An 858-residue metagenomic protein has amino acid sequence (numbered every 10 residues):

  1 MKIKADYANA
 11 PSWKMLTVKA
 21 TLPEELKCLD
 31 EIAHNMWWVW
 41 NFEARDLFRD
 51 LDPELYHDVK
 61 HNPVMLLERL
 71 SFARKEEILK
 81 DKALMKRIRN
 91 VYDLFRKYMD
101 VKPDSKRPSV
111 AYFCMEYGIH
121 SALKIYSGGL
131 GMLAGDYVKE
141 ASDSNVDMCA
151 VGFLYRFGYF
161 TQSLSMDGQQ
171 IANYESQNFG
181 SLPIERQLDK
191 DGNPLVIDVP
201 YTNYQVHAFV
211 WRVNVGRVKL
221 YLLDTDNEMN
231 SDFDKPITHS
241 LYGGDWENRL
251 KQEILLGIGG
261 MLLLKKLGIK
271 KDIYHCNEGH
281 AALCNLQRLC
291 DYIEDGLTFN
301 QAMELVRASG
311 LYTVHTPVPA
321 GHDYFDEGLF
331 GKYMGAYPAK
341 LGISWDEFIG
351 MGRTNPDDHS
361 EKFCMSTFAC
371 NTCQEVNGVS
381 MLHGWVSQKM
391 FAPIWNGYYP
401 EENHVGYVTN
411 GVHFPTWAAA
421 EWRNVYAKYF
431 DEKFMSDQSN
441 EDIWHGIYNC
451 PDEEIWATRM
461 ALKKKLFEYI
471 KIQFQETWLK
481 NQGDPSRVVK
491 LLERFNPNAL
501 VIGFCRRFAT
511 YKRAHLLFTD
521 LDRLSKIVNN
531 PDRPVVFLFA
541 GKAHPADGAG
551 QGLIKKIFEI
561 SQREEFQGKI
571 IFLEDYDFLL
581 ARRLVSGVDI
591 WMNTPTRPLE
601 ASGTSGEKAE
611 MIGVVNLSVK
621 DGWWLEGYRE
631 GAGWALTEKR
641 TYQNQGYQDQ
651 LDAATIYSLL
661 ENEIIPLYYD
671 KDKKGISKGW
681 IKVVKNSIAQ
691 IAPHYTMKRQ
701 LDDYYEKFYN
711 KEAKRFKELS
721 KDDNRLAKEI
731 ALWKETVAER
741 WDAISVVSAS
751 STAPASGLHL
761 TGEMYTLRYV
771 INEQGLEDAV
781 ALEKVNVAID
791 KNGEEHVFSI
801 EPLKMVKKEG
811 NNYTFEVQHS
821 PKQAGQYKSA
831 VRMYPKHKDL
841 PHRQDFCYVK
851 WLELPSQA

Functional and structural regions predicted by a protein language model:
M1-A858: Catalytic cores of carbohydrate-active enzymes across secretory and cytosolic contexts
